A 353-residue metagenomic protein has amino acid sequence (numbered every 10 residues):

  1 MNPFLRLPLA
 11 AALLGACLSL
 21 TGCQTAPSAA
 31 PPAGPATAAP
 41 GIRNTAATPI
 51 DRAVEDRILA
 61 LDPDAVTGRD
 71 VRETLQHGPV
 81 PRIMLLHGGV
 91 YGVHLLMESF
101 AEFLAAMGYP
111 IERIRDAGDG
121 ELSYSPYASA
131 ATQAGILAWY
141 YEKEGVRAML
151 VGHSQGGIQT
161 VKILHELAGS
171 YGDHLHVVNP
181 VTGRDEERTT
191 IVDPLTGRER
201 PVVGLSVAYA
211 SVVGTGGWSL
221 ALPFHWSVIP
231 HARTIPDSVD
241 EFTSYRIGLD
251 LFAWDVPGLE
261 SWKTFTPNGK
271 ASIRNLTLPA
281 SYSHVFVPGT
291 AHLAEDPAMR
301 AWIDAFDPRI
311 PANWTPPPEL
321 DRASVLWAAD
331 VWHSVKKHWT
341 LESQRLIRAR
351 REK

Functional and structural regions predicted by a protein language model:
M1-A11: Bacterial N-terminal signal peptides that target proteins for export
C17-L20: Bacterial Sec-type N-terminal signal peptides, specifically the leucine/valine-rich hydrophobic h-region
P27-A38: Short, low-complexity, disordered segments immediately C-terminal to signal peptides in bacterial exported proteins
A39-A148, A312-N313, P317-E352: Active-site catalytic motif of lipid deacylating hydrolases and related acyltransferases
M84, R115-A117, S211, E241-Y245 (+1 more regions): Hydrophobic/aromatic beta-strand patches that form the interior of the parallel beta-sheet core in alpha/beta enzyme
I111, S129-W254: Serine-dependent carboxylesterase/thioesterase catalytic core of lipase-like alpha/beta-hydrolase/SGNH enzymes
A221-K353: C-terminal catalytic-base region of ester-bond hydrolases, centering on the histidine of the charge-relay
